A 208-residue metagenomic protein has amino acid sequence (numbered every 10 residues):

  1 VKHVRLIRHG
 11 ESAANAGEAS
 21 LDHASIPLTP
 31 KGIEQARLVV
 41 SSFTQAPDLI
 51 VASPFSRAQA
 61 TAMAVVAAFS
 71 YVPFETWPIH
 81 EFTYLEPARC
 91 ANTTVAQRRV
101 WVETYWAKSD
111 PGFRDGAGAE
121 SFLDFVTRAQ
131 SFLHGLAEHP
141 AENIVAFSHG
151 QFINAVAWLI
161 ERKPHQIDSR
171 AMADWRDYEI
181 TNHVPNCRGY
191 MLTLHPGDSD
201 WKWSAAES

Functional and structural regions predicted by a protein language model:
K2, Y71, F82-A96, W158-S208: Acidic, low-complexity terminal tails and accessory targeting/binding regions of phosphate-metabolizing enzymes
K2-E75: Active-site-proximal alpha-helix that buttresses catalytic centers in soluble enzyme cores
H3-I7, E142-Q151: Beta-strand elements within well-structured catalytic alpha/beta cores of enzymes that handle phosphate/sulfate esters
P27, V66-Q130: Phosphate-handling substructures
F43-A46, L136-E142: Glycine-rich phosphate-binding loop signature in dinucleotide/nucleotide-binding domains
T44-P78, V100-K108, V184-S208: Conserved histidine-centered catalytic loops in small-molecule metabolism enzymes
A52-S53, T127, F147-S148: Short beta-strand scaffold positions
S131, G135, H139, A146-H149: His/acidic metal-ligating clusters that form di-metal
